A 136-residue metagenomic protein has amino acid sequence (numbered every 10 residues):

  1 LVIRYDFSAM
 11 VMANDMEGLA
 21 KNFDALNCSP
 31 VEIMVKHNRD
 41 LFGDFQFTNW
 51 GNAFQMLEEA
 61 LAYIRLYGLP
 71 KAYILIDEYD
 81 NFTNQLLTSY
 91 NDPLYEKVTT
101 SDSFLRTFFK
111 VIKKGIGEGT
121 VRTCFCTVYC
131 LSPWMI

Functional and structural regions predicted by a protein language model:
L1-I136: Phosphate-binding site recognition
